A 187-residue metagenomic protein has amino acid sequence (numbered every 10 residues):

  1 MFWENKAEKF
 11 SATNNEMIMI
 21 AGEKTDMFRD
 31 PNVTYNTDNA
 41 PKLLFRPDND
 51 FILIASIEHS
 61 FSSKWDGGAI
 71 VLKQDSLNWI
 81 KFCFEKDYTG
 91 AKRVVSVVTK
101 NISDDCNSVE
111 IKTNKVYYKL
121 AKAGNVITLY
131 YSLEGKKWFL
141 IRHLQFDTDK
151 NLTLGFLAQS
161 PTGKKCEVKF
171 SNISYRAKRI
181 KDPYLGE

Functional and structural regions predicted by a protein language model:
M1-E187: Extracellular glycan-recognition regions
